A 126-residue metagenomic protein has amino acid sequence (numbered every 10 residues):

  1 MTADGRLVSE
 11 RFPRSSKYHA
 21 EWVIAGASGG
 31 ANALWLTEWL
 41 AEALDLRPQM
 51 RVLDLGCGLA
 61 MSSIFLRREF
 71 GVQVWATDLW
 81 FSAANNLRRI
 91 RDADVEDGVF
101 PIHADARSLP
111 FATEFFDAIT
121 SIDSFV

Functional and structural regions predicted by a protein language model:
M1-E21: N-terminal, positively charged/glycine-rich alpha-helical extensions of SAM-dependent methyltransferases
H19-A31: Class I SAM-dependent methyltransferase Rossmann-like catalytic core, especially the SAM/SAH-binding loop
G30-P48: Conserved alpha-helix/loop element of class I SAM-dependent methyltransferases that forms part of the SAM/SAH-binding
V52-L55, F116-I119: Hydrophobic packing within well-folded, soluble alpha/beta domains
L53-L55, L59-S108: Class I SAM-dependent methyltransferase SAM/SAH-binding core
R107-A118: A short acidic, Gly/Pro-enriched loop at the edge of an enzyme's catalytic core that lines a small-molecule cofactor
A118-V126: A short SAM/SAH-binding and catalytic strip from SAM-dependent methyltransferases
